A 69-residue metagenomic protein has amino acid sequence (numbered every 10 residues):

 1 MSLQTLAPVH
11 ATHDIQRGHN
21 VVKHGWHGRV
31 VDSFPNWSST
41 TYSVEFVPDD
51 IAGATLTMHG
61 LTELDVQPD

Functional and structural regions predicted by a protein language model:
L3-D69: Basic/aromatic-rich interaction segments and small domains that mediate binding to polyanionic partners
